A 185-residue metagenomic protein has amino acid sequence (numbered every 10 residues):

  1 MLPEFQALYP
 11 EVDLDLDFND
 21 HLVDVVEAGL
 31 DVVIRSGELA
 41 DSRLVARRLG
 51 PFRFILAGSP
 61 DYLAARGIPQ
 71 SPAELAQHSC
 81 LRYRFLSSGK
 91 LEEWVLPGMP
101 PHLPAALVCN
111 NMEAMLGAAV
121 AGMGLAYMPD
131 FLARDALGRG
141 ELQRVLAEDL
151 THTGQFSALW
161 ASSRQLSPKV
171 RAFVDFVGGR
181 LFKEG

Functional and structural regions predicted by a protein language model:
M1-V45: Central regulatory/effector-binding core of bacterial HTH transcription factors
L8-E11, R139, G179, K183: Conserved amphipathic alpha-helical interaction elements at protein-protein interfaces in regulatory, energy-coupling
D15-N19, V145, L159: Solvent-exposed beta-strand sheet faces enriched in polar/charged residues
F18-N19, R35, G58-S59, P129 (+1 more regions): A secondary-structure boundary/capping signal
V23-E27, L39-F156, K183-G185: C-terminal regulatory
F156-L166: A bilobed periplasmic-binding-protein/Venus flytrap-type ligand-binding module shared by bacterial periplasmic
Q165-G179, G185: Short amphipathic alpha-helical coupling segments at ligand-binding clamshell hinges and other catalytic/signaling
